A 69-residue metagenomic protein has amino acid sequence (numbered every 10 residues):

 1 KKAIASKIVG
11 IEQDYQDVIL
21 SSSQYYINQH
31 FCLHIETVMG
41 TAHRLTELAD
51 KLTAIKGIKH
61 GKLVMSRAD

Functional and structural regions predicted by a protein language model:
K1-C32, T37-D69: Long, contiguous binding/interaction regions
